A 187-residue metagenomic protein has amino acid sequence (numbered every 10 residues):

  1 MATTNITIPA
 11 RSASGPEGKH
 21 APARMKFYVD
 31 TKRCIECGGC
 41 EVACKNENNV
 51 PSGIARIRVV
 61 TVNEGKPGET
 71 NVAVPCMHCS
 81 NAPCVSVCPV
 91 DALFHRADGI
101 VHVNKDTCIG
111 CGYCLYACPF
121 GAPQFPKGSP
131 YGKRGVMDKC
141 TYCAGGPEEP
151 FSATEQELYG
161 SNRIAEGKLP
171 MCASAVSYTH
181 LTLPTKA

Functional and structural regions predicted by a protein language model:
A2-K19, K45-A73, F94-T107, A122-Y142 (+2 more regions): Non-heme iron-sulfur electron-transfer modules
P22-K32, G38, K45-V50, A55: N-terminal cysteine/histidine-rich coordination modules
R24, A73, V90, D98 (+4 more regions): Extracellular structured ligand-interaction cores
F27-K32, R163-P170: Immediate flanking context of iron-sulfur cluster ligation sites
C34-C40, C44, C76-C79, C84 (+6 more regions): Short cysteine clusters
L93-F94, C114, P123, L181: Short hydrophobic beta-strand motif reused across regulatory alpha/beta modules
T179-T185: Conserved small/polar residues in nucleotide/adenosyl-binding loops
